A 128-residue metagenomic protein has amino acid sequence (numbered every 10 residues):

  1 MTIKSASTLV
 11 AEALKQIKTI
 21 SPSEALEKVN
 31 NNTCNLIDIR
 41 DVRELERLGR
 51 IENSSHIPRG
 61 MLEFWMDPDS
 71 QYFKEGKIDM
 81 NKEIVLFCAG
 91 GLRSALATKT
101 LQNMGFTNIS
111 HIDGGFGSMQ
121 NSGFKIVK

Functional and structural regions predicted by a protein language model:
M1-C34, V42-E83, L92-K128: Rhodanese-like catalytic fold shared by cysteine-dependent sulfurtransferases and DSP/PTP-type phosphatases
I37: Active-site flanking residues adjacent to catalytic metal/cofactor-binding acidic residues
F87: Short, surface-exposed ligand- or partner-binding patches at beta-edge/loop junctions that are enriched in aromatics
